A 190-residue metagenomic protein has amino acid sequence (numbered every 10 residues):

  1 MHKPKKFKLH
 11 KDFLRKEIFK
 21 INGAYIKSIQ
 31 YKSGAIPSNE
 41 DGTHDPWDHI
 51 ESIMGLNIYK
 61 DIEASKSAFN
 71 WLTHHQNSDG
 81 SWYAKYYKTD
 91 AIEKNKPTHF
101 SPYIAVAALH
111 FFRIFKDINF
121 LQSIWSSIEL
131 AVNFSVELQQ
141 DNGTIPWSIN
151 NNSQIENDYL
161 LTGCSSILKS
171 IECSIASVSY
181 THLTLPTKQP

Functional and structural regions predicted by a protein language model:
M1-W47, I58-W82, S135-N142: Low-complexity, Ser/Thr/Pro/Gly-enriched N-terminal "stalk/linker" regions
D45-H49, I53-Q139, C164: Aromatic-rich carbohydrate-recognition surfaces in CAZymes
Y83-E93, P146-D158: Acidic/His metal-coordination segments adjacent to aromatic residues that form catalytic metal sites in metalloenzymes
I114-N119, S174-Y180: Inter-helical turn/loop segments and adjacent helix faces that build the functional surface of alpha-helical bundle
A131-F134, L138, E156-V178: Aromatic- and glycine-enriched pocket-lining scaffold segments that form the walls of small-molecule binding clefts
T181-T187: Conserved small/polar residues in nucleotide/adenosyl-binding loops
P190: Cationic, low-complexity basic patches in intrinsically disordered or flexible, solvent-exposed regions
